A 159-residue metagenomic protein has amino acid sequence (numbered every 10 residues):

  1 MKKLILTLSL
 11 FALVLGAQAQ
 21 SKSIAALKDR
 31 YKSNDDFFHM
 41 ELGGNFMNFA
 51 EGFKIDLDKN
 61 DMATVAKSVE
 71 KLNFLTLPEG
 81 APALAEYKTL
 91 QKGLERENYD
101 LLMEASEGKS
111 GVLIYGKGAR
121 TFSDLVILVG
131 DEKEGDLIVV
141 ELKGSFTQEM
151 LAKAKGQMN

Functional and structural regions predicted by a protein language model:
M1-A25: Bacterial Sec-dependent N-terminal signal peptides
I24-A81: Early exported N-terminus immediately downstream of N-terminal targeting peptides
N34-F37, G43, K67-V69, R96 (+3 more regions): Extracytoplasmic
D61-G108: Mid-chain, structured segments of secreted extracytoplasmic proteins
G111-L113: N-terminal V-set
Y115-T147: A short, solvent-exposed beta-edge/loop patch
Q148-N159: A recognition module on extended beta-rich or small alphabeta surfaces enriched in W/G with H and D/E
